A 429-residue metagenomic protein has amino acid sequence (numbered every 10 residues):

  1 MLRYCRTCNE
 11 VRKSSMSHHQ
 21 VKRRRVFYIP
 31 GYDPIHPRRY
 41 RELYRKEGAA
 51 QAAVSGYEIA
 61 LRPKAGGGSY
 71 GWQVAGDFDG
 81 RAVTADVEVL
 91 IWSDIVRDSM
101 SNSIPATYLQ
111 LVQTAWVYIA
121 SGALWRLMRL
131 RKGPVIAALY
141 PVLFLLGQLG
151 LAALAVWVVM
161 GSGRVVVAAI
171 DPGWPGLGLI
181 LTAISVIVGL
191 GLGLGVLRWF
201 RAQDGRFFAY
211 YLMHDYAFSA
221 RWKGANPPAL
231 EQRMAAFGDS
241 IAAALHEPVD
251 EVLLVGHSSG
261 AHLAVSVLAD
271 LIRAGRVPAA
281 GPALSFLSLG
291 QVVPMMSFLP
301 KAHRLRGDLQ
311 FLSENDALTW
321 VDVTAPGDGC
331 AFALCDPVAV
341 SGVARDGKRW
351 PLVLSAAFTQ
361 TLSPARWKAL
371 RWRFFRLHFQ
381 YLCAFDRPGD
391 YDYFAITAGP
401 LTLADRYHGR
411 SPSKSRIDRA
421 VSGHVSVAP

Functional and structural regions predicted by a protein language model:
C5-C8: Cysteine-centered motifs
E10-G191, V427: N-terminal low-complexity, Ser/Thr- and acidic-residue-enriched intrinsically disordered segments
Q20, Q51, Q73, Q110-Q113 (+7 more regions): Residue-identity detector for glutamine
R25-V26, P30-A49, S55, K223-C330: Serine-dependent carboxylesterase/thioesterase catalytic core of lipase-like alpha/beta-hydrolase/SGNH enzymes
P34, V83-F144, L177-V249, Q380-P429: Active-site catalytic motif of lipid deacylating hydrolases and related acyltransferases
I95, P105, L109-Q113, S285 (+1 more regions): Lipolytic serine-hydrolase domain surface
L190-F200, D204, Y210-H214, K223-A243 (+3 more regions): Long hydrophobic alpha-helices with heptad-repeat/coiled-coil character
